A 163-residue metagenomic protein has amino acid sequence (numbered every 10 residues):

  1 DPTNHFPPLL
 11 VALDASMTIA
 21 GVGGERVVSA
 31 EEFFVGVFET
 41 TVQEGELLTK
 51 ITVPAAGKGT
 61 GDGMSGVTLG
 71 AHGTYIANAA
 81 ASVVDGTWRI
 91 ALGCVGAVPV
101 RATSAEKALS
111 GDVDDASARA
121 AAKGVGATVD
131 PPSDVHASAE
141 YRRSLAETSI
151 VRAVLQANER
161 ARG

Functional and structural regions predicted by a protein language model:
D1-G163: C-terminal structural segment of proteins
